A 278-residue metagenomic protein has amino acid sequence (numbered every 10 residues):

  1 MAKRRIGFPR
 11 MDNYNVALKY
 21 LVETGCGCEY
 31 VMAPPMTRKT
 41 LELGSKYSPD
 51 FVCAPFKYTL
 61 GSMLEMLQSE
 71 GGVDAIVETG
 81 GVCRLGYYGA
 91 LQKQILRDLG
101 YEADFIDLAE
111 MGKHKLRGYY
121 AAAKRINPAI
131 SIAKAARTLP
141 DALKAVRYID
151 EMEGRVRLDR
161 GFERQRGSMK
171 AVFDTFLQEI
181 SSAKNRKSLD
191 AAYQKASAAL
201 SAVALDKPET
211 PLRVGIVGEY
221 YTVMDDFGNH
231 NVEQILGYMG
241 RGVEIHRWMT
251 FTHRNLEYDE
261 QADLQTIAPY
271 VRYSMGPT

Functional and structural regions predicted by a protein language model:
M1-T278: An N-terminal assembly and electron-transfer interface module characteristic of large anaerobic redox and radical
